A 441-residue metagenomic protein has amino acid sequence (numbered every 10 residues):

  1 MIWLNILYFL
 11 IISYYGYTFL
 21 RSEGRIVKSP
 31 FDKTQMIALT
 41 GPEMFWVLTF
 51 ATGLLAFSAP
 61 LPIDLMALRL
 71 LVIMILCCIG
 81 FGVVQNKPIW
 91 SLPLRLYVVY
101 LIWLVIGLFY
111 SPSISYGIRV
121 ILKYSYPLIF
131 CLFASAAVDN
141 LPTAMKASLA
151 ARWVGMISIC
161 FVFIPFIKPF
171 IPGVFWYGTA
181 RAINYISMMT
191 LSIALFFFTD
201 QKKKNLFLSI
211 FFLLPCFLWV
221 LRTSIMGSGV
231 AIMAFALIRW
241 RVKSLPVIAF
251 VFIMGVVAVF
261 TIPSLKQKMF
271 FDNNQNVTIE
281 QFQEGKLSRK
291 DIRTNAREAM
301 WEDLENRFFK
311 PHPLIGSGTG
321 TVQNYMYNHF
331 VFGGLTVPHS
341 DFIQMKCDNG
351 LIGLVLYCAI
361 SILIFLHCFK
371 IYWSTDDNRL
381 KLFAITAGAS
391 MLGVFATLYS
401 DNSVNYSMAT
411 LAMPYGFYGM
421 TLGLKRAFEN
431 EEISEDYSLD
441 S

Functional and structural regions predicted by a protein language model:
M1-V83, W103-I114, K123, P127 (+3 more regions): N-terminal signal-anchor transmembrane segment
I2-T18, M74-L76, T386-S441: Transmembrane alpha-helices of multi-pass inner-membrane enzymes
W3-L4, L218, R239-K286, N306-K310 (+1 more regions): A membrane-periplasm/extracellular boundary helix in multi-pass inner-membrane enzymes that assemble envelope glycans
T40-L48, I89-I102, F133-C160, Q201-K203 (+1 more regions): Interfacial loop-to-transmembrane-helix boundary motif in multi-pass membrane proteins
L65-I75, P93-L104, I114-A136, G155-I159 (+1 more regions): Aromatic-anchored transmembrane helix interface
Y126-F130, P142-F170, Y177-W240, F260-T261: Alpha-helical transmembrane segments of multi-pass inner-membrane proteins
S288-N306, K310-N349, W373: Long extracytoplasmic/lumenal interhelical loops at the membrane interface of multi-pass membrane proteins
N349-L392, N430: Hydrophobic transmembrane alpha-helices and their immediate junctions
